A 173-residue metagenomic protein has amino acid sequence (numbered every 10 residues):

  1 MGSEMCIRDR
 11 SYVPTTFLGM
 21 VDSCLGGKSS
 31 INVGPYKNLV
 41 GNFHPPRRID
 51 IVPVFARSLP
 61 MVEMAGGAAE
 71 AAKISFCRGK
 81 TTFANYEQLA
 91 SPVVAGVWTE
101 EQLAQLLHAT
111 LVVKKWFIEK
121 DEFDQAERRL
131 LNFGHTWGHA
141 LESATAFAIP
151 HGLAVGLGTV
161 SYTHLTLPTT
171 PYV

Functional and structural regions predicted by a protein language model:
M1, H44-P45, A126: Residue-level preference for short coil/turn positions at secondary-structure junctions
M1-I7, H164-V173: Single conserved hydrophobic/aromatic residue that forms the stacking wall/gate of nucleotide- or nucleobase-binding
E4, V21, K28-S29, F43 (+3 more regions): Gly/Ser/Thr-rich beta-alpha loop segments that engage phosphate groups in nucleotides
R8-P92: A glycine/threonine-rich phosphate-anchoring loop and its flanking beta-alpha core in nucleotide/phosphate-binding
T15-T16, S29, T136, T163-T170: Ser/Thr-centric signal marking residues that sit in or immediately flank functional binding/regulatory motifs
M20, S58, A140-L141, T145 (+1 more regions): Generic hydrophobic alpha-helical membrane-span motif
N85, L89-L165: Active-site segments that bind and position negatively charged phosphate/pyrophosphate groups
